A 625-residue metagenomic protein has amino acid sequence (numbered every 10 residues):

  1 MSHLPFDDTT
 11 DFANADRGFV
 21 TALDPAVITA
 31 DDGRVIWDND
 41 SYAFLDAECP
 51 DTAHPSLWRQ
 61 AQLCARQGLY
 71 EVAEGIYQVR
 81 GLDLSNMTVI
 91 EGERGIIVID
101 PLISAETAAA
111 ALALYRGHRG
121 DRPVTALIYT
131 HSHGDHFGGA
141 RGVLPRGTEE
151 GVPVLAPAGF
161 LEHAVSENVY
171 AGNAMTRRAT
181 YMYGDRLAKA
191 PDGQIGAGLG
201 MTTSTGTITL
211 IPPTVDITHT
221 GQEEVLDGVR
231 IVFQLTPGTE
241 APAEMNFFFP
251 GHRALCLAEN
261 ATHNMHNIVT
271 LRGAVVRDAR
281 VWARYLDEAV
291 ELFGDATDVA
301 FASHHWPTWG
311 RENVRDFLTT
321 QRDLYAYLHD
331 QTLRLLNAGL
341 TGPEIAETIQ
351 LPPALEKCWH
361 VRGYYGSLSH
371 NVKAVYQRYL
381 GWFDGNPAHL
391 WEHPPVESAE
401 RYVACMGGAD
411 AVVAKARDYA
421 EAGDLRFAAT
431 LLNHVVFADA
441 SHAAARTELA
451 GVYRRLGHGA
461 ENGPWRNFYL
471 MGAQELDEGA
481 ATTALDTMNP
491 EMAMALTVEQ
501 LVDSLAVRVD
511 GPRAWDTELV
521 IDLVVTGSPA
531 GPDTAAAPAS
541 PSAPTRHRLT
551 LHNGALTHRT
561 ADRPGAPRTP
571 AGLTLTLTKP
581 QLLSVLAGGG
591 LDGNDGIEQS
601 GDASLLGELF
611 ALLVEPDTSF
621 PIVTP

Functional and structural regions predicted by a protein language model:
M1-W58, G172-T203, E291-V299, W306-Q500: Accessory terminal helices/loops
A61-R122, M245-F249, R253-E259: Conserved beta-strand hairpin/beta-sheet module of binuclear metal-dependent hydrolase folds, prominently
E71, G120, E162-P237, V281-F293: Metallo-beta-lactamase
G75, I90, D100, Y115 (+9 more regions): Divalent metal-coordination and catalytic microenvironments
R94-G95, E106-V154, T218: Active-site metal-binding motif and surrounding structural segment of the metallo-beta-lactamase
G95-I96, I103-A105, T205, T209-V215 (+1 more regions): Metallo-beta-lactamase
G138-G142, A164-Y170, M175-T176, N267-V269 (+1 more regions): Short acidic, glycine/serine/threonine-rich loops at helix termini
D424-T430, F437, S441, R446 (+1 more regions): Feature captures hydrophobic
